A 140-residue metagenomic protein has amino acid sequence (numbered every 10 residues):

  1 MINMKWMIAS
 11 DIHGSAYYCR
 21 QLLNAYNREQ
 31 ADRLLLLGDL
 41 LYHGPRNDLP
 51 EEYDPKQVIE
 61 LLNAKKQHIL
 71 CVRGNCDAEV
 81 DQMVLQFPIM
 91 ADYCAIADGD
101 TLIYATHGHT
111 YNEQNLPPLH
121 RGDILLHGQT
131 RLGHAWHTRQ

Functional and structural regions predicted by a protein language model:
I2-D98: Core catalytic region of metal-dependent phosphoesterases/phosphodiesterases, especially metallo-beta-lactamase-like
I8, L35, A105-H107, L126: Structural motif
D11-I12, N75, G108, G128-T130: Fold-independent oxyanion-binding glycine-rich loops and adjacent beta-strand/coil segments at enzyme active sites
H43-R46, E79-Q82, Y104, E113-N115 (+1 more regions): Short acidic/glycine-rich loop or secondary-structure boundary segments that cap or lie
L70-V80, T106-L119: Hydrophobic transmembrane alpha-helix bundles
L102, H109-Q140: Conserved beta-sheet core of the metallophosphoesterase superfamily
